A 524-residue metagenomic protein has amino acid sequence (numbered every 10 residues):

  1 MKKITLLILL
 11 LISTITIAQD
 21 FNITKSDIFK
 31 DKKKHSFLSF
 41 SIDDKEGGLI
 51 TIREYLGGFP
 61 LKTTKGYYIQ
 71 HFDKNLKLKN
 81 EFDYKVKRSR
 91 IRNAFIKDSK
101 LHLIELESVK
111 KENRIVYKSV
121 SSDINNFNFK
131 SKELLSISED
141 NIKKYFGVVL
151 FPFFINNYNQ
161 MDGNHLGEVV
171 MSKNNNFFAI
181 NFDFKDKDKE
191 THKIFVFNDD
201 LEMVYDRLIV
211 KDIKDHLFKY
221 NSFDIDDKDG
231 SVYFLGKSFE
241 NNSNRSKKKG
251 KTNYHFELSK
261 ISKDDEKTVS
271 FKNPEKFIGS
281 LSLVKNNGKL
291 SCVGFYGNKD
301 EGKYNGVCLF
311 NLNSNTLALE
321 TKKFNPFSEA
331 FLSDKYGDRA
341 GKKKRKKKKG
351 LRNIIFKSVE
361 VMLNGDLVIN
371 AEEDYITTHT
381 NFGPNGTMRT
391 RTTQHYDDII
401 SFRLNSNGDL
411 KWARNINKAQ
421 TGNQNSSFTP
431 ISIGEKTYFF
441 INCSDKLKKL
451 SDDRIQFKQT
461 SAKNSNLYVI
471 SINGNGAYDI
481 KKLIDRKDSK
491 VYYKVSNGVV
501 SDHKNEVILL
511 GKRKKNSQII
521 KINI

Functional and structural regions predicted by a protein language model:
M1-T24, I524: Bacterial Sec-dependent N-terminal signal peptides
K30, D73-R114, L134-Y158, R207-G230 (+3 more regions): Blade-loop segments of beta-propeller domains
D31-E46, N93-K100, E107-K110, F146-N175 (+7 more regions): Structural signature of eukaryotic scaffold interfaces centered on beta-propeller domains
S39-F146, H165-G167, K173, K189-K193: Post-signal peptide N-terminal segment of secreted/secretory-pathway proteins
I50-K62, S108-R114, S119, N176-K189 (+4 more regions): Short, conserved, GDST-rich strand-edge loop motifs in beta-rich repeat architectures
K65-L76, V116-N126, T191-M203, K248-E266 (+4 more regions): Beta-propeller blade signature
F82-R88, K267-L283, L319-G350, D409-T429 (+2 more regions): Conserved blade-ending motifs and adjacent loop-strand segments that build the rim/top face of beta-propeller domains
S222-G365: Long, internal scaffold/assembly segments composed of regular secondary structure
